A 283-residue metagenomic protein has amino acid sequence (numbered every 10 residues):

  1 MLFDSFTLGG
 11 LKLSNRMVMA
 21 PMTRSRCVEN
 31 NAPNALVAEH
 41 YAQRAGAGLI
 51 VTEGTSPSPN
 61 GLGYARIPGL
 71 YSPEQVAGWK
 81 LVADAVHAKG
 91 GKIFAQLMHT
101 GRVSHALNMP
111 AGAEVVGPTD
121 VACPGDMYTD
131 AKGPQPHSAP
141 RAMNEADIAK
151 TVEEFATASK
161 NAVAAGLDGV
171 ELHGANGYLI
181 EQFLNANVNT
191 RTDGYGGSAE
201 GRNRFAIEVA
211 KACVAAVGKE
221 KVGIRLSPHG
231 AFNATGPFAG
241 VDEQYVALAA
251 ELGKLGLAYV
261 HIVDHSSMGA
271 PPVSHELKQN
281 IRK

Functional and structural regions predicted by a protein language model:
M1-K283: Flavin-dependent oxidoreductase catalytic cores
